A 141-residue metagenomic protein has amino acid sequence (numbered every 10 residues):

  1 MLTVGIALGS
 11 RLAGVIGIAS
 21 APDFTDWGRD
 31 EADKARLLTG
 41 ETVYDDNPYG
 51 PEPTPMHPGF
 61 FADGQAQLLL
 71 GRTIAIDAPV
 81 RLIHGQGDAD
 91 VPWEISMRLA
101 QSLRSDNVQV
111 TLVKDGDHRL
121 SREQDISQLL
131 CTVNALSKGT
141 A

Functional and structural regions predicted by a protein language model:
M1-S10, V15: Short glycine-enriched nucleophile-adjacent loop and the immediately C-terminal alpha-helix near the catalytic center
R11-L112, D117-I126, L130, N134-L136: The alpha/beta-hydrolase serine catalytic core
K138-A141: Alpha/beta-hydrolase-fold serine-hydrolase catalytic core, especially in secreted/extracellular enzymes
